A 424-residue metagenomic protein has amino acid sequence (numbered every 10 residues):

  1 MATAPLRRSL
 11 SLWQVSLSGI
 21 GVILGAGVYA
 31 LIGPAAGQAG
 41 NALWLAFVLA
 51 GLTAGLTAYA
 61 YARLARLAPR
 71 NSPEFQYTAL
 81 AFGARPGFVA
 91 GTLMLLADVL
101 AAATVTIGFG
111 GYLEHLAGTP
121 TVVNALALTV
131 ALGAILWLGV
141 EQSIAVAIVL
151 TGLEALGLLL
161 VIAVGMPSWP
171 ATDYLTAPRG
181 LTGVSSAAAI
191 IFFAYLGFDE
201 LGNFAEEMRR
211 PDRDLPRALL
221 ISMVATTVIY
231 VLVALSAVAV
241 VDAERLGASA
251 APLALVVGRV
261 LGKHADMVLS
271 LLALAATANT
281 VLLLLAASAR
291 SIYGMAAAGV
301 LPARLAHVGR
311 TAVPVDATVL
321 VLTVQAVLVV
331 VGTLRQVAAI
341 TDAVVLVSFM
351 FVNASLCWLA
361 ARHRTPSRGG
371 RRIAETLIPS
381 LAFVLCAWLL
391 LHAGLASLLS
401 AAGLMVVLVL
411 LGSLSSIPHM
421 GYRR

Functional and structural regions predicted by a protein language model:
M1, A79, V105-A125, E207-D212 (+4 more regions): Helix-loop-helix connectors at the membrane interface of multi-pass transporters/channels
M1-L31, Q38-A42, G55, Y59 (+4 more regions): Membrane-interface "cap" regions at the ends of multi-pass membrane proteins
A2-L6, L43-W44, G118-V123, A127 (+1 more regions): Helix-loop-helix junctions that connect adjacent transmembrane segments in multi-pass membrane transporters
S18-A26, T151-V164, S222-Y230, V352 (+1 more regions): Small-residue-rich segments of transmembrane alpha-helices in multi-pass membrane proteins, especially helix faces
P34-Q38, G55-T129, A134-Q142, T151 (+2 more regions): Hydrophobic transmembrane alpha-helices that form the core helical bundles of multi-pass secondary transporters
F47-L49, L116-V140, L158-V161, V315-V324 (+1 more regions): Transmembrane alpha-helical segments of multi-pass small-molecule transport proteins
Q76-A79, G83, E114-T119, L220-L285 (+2 more regions): TM-loop-TM module centered on a large, flexible mid-protein loop between adjacent transmembrane helices in multi-pass
V344, R372-R424: A generic transmembrane alpha-helix motif of multi-pass inner-membrane proteins
